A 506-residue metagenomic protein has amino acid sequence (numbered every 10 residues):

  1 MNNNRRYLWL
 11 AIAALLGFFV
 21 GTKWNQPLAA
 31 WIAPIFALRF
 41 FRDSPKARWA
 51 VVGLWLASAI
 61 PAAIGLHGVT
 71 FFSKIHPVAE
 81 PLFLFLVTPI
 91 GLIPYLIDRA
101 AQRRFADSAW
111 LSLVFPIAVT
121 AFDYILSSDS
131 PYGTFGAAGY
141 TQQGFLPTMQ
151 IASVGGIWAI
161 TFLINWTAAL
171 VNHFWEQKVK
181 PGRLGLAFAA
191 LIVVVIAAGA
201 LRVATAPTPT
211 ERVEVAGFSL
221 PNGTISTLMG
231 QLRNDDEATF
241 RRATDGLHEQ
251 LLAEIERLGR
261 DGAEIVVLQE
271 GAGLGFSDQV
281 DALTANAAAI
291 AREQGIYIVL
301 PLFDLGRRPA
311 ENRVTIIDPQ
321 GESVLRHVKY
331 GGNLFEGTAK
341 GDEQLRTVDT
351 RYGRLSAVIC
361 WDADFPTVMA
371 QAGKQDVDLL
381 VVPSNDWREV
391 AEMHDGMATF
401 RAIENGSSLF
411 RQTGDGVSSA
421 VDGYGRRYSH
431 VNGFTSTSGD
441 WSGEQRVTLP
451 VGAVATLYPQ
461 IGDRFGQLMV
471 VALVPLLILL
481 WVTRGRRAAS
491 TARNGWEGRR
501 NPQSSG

Functional and structural regions predicted by a protein language model:
M1-V203, R388, R401, T413 (+5 more regions): Membrane-embedded alpha-helical bundles of multi-pass enzymes that act on lipidic or dolichyl-linked glycan substrates
R5, V193-L258, V390-M393, F400 (+2 more regions): Non-cytosolic juxtamembrane linkers/loops that tether extracellular or periplasmic domains to nearby transmembrane
F18-G21, G217, I316, R326 (+2 more regions): Conserved hydrophobic/aromatic beta-strand scaffold that supports enzyme active sites
G68-L82, F105-A106, Y124-G155, A289 (+3 more regions): Active-site catalytic loop in hydrolytic enzyme cores
I90, E264-I265, A272-G273, Q279-L300 (+2 more regions): CN hydrolase (nitrilase-like) catalytic-core segments centered on the catalytic cysteine and neighboring Lys/Glu
P94, D98, L252-E256, L345 (+1 more regions): Generic structural signal for well-ordered alpha-helices, preferentially at hydrophobic/aromatic core positions
G199-N333, V348, A357, W361: Soluble catalytic regions of membrane-associated enzymes that act on cell-envelope and secretory-pathway components
